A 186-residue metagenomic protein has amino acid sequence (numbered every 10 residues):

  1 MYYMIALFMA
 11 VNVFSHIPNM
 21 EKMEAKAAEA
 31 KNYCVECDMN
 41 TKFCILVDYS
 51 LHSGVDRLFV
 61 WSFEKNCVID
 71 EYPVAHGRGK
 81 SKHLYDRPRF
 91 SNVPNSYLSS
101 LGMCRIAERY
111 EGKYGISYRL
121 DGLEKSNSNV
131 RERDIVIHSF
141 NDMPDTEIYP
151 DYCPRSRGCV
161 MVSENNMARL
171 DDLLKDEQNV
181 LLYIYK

Functional and structural regions predicted by a protein language model:
M1-P18: Bacterial Sec-dependent N-terminal signal peptides
V13-R157, E164-V180: Cell wall/extracellular polymer interaction/catalysis modules
V180-K186: Charge-dense polyanion-binding interfaces
